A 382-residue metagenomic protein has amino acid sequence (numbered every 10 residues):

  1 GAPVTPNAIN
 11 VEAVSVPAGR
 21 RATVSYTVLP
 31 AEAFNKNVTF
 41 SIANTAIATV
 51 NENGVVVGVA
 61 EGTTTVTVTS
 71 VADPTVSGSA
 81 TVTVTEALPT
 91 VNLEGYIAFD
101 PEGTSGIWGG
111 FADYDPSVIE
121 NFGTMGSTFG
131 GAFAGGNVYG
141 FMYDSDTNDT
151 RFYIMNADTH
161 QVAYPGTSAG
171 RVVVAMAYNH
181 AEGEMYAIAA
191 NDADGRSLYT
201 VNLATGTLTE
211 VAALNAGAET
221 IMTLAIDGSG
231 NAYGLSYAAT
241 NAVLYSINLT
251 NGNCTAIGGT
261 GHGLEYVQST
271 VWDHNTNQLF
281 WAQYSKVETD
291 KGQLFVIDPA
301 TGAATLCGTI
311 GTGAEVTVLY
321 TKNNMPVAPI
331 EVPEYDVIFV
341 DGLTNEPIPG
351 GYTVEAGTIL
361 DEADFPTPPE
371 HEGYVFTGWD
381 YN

Functional and structural regions predicted by a protein language model:
G1-L88: Extracytoplasmic soluble-region selector
A87-G123: An edge-strand/N-cap motif at the start of beta-rich repeat modules
E94-D100, N137-F141, E184-I188, N231-L235 (+1 more regions): Conserved beta-propeller blade signature
E102-S105, Y143-N148, N191-G195, A238-N241 (+1 more regions): Short glycine/acidic-enriched loop and turn motifs that connect beta-strands
F111-D115, M155-H160, N202-G206, N248-N251 (+1 more regions): Short loop/turn segments that connect beta-strands within beta-propeller blades
D115-T124, H160-T167, T207-N215, N253-G261 (+1 more regions): A short beta-strand motif characteristic of beta-propeller blades
M125-G135, G170-H180, G217-D227, G263-H274 (+1 more regions): Repeated scaffold domains used in trafficking and secretory/extracellular systems, primarily beta-propellers
I330-N382: Secondary-structure capping and domain/repeat boundary segments
